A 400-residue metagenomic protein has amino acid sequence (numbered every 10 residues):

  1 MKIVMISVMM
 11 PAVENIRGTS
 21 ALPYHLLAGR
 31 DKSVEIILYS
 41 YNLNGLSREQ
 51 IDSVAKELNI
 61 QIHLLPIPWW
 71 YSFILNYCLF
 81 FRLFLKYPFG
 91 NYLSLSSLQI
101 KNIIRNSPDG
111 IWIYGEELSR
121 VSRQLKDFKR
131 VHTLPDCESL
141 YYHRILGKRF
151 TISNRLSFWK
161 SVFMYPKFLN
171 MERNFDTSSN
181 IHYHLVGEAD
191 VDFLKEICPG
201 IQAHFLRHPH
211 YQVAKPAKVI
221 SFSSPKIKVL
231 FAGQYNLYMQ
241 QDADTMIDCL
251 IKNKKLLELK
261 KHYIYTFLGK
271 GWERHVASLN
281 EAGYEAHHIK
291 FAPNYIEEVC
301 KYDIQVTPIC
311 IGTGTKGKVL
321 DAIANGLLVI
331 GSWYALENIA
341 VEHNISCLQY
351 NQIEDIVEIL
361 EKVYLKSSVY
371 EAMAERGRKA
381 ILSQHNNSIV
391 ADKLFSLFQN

Functional and structural regions predicted by a protein language model:
M1-Q61, N106, L250-L257: N-terminal subdomain of nucleotide-sugar transferases
L22, F205-N280, H288-Y295, C300: Conserved catalytic-core segment of nucleotide-activated headgroup transferases in glycan assembly
S97-N102, E138, F150-Y183: Membrane-proximal helix-turn-helix segments that form the acceptor-binding/catalytic region of lipid-linked
R120-S122, P166-Q202, R274-V276, L394: A short, active-site helix/loop in glycosyltransferases that binds the activated sugar's phosphate group
C300-G314, N325-L327: Acidic donor-binding loop of glycosyltransferase active sites
K318-D321, L328-S332: Short hydrophobic beta-strand element within catalytic cores of glycosyltransferases and related nucleotide-activated
I345-E354, K362-S368: Conserved acidic donor-binding segment of nucleotide-sugar-dependent glycosyltransferases
L365-Q399: A charged, aromatic-enriched C-terminal amphipathic alpha-helix characteristic of glycosyltransferases across folds
